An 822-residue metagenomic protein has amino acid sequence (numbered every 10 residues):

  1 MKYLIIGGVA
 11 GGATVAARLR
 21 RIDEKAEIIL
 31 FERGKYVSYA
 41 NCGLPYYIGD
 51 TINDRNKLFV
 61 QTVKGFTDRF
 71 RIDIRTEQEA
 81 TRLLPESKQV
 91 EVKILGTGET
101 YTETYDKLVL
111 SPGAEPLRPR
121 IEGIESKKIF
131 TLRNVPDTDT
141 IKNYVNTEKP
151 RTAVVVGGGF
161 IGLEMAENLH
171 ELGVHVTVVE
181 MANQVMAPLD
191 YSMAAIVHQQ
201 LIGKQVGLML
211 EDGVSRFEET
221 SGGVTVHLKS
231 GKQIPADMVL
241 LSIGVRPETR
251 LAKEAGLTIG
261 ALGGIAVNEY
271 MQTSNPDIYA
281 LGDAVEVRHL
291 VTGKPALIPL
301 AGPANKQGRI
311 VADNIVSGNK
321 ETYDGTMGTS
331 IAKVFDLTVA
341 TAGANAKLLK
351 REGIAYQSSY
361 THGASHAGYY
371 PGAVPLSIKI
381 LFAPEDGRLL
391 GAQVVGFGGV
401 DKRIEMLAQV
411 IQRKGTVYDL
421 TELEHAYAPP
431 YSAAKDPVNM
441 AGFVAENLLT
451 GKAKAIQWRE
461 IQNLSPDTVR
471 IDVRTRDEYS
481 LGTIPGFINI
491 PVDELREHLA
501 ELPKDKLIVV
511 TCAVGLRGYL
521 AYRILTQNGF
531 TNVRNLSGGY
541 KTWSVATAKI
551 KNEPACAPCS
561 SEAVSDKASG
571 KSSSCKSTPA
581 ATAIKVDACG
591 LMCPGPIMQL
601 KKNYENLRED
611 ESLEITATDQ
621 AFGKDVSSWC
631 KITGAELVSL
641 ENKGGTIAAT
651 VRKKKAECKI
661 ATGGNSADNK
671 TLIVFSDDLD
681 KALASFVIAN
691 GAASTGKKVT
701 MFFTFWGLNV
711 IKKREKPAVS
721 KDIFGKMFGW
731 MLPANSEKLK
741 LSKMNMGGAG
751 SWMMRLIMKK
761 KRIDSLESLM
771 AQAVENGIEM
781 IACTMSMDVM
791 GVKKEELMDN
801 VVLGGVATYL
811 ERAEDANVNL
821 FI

Functional and structural regions predicted by a protein language model:
M1, A284-G398, P429-A433, P437-N463 (+2 more regions): Mid-to-C-terminal Rossmann-like scaffold of FAD/NAD(P)H-dependent oxidoreductases
M1-R75, A166-L189, T326, K402 (+4 more regions): Beta1-alpha1 glycine-rich phosphate/pyrophosphate-binding loop at the start of Rossmann-like nucleotide-binding domains
K25, R69, R75-V92, G96 (+3 more regions): A Rossmann-like FAD-binding core segment of flavoenzymes
G43-R75, Y191-S215, A344, E553-D566 (+1 more regions): N-terminal glycine-rich dinucleotide-binding loop that anchors FAD/FMN and/or NAD(P) in oxidoreductases
F59, T152-A153, F160-F217, L300-A304 (+3 more regions): Rossmann-like dinucleotide-binding cores of NAD(P)H-dependent redox enzymes
L110-L172, G207, V267-E269, I488-V492 (+1 more regions): Glycine-rich dinucleotide-binding loop and its adjacent helix/turn
E125-P150, T225-H227, K232-D313, M406-V410: FAD-site-proximal beta/loop scaffold in flavoenzymes
Y418-P429, A433-R459, L464-V469, R476-V509 (+2 more regions): Rhodanese-like catalytic fold shared by cysteine-dependent sulfurtransferases and DSP/PTP-type phosphatases
